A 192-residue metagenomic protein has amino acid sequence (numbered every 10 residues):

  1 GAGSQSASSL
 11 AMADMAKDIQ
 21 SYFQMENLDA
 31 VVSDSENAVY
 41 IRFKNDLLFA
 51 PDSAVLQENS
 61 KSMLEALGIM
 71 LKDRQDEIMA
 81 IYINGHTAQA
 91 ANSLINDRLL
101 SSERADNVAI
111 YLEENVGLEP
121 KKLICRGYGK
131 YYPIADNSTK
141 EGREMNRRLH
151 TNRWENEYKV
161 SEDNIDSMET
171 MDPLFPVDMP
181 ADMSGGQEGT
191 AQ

Functional and structural regions predicted by a protein language model:
G1-S35, M171-Q192: N-terminal targeting leaders that direct proteins to extracytoplasmic destinations
A2-S9, L48-Q57, L94-R98: Second-shell loop/turn segments in exported
M12-S33, I41, F49-N84, E113 (+1 more regions): Periplasmic peptidoglycan-binding/anchoring modules of Gram-negative envelope and division proteins
E36-Y40, R148: A generic structural signal for beta-strand entry/edge sites
A54-E58, H86-N164, D182, T190-Q192: Periplasmic OmpA-like peptidoglycan-binding domain that tethers envelope proteins to the cell wall
E58, N164-F175: Short intrinsically disordered coil segments
E65-I69, Q75, D97, S138 (+2 more regions): Alpha-helix boundary/capping detector
